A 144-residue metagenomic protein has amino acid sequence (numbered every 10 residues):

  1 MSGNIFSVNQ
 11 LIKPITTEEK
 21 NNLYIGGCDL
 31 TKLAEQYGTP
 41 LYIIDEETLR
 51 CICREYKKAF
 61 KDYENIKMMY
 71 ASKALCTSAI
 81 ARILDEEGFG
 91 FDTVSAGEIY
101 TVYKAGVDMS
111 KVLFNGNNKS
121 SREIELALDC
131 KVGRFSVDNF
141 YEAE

Functional and structural regions predicted by a protein language model:
M1-F135, F140-E144: A charged N-terminal "starter" segment
